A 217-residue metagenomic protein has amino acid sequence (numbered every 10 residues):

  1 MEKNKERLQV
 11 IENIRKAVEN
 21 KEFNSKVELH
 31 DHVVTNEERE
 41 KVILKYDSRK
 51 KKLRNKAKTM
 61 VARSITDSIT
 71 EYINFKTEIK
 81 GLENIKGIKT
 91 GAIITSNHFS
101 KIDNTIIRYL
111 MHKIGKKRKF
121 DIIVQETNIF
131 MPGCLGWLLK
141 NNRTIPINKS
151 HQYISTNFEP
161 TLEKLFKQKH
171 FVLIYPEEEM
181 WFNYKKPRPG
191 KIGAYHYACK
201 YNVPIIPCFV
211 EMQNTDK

Functional and structural regions predicted by a protein language model:
M1-R108, K140-N141: Membrane-anchoring hydrophobic helices of lipid-metabolizing enzymes
K76-K217: Soluble catalytic domains of membrane acyltransferases
